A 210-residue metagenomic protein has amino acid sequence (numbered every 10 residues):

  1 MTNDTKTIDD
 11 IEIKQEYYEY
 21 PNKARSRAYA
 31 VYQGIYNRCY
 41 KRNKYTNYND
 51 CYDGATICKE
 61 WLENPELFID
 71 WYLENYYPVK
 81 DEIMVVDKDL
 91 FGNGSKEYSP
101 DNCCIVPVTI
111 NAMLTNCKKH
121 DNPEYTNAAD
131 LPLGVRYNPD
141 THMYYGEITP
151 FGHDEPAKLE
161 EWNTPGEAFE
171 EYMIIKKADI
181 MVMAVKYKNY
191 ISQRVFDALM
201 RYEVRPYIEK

Functional and structural regions predicted by a protein language model:
M1-Y40, N49, G54-K59, I69: Short helix-coil boundary/hinge micro-motifs
Y32-Y36, E66-L73, Y172-K176: Non-transmembrane alpha-helical segments in soluble domains of secreted/periplasmic/extracellular proteins
C39, N47-M143, E147-I148: Short, cationic Gly/His-enriched loop motifs
D53-E60, D154-G166: A short, exposed loop/beta-hairpin motif centered on an aromatic-Gly-Thr core
F68, V135, G146, W162-K176: An aromatic-rich alpha-helical recognition segment common to small helix-rich domains
T126-N127, L133, A178-K210: Extended, polar beta-sheet/loop recognition surfaces of beta-rich domains that mediate binding to diverse ligands
